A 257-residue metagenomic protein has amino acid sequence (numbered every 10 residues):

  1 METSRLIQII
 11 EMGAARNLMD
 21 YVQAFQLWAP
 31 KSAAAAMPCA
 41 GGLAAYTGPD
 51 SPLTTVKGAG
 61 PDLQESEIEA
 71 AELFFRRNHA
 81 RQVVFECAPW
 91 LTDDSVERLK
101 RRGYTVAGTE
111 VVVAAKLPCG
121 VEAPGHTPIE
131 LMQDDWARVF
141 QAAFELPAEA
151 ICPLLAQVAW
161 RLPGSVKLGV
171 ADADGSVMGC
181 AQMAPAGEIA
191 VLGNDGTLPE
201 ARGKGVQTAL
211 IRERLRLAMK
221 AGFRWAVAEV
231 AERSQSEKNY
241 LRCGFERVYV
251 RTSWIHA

Functional and structural regions predicted by a protein language model:
M1, A36-A40, K116-M132: Conserved N-terminal entry element of GNAT/NAT acetyltransferase domains
M1-R76, A150, W160: N-terminal charged segments
A35-A40, D94-T105, S165-A181: Conserved beta-hairpin
Y46-K57, A107, P185-G193, R202: A conserved beta-turn-beta hairpin within the catalytic core of GNAT-like acetyltransferases that forms part
Q64-L73, N194-P199, G203-K220, R242: Conserved acetyl-CoA-binding loop-helix of GNAT-fold acetyltransferases
N78-A88, A218-A231: Conserved GNAT acetyl-CoA-binding A-motif
T92-V106, K204, T208, K220 (+1 more regions): Conserved active-site alpha-helix within GNAT-family acetyltransferase domains
A148-E200, Y249: A conserved beta-strand-loop-helix scaffold within acyl/acetyltransferase catalytic domains
